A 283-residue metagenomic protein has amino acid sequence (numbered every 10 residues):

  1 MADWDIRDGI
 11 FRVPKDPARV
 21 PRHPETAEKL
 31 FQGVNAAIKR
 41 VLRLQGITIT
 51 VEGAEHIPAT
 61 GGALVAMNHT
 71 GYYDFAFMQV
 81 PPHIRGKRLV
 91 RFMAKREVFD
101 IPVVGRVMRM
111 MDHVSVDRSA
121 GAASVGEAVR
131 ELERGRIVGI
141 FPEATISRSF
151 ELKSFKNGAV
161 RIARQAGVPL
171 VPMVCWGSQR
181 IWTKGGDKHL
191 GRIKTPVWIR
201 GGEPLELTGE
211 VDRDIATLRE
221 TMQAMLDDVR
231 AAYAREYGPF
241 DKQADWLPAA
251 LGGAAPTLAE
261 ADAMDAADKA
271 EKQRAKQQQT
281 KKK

Functional and structural regions predicted by a protein language model:
A2-A18, R22-T26, L30, S124-K283: Non-catalytic C-terminal accessory region of glycerolipid acyltransferases and related lyso-lipid remodeling enzymes
L30-F31, A37-N68: Helix-to-loop junction immediately C-terminal to a conserved catalytic motif
I38, R109-S115, P142-I146: Short, basic, glycine/proline-bearing loop/turn elements
K39-L44, V107-M108, L190-I193: Short, conserved catalytic or adaptor-binding loops enriched in Gly and charged residues
Q45, A59-A120: Catalytic core of membrane glycerolipid acyltransferases/transacylases, capturing the structured, soluble-facing
I49-V51, H113, V197-I199: Generic structural signal for residues in well-ordered beta-strands
V51, I101, A122-V125: Structural motif corresponding to alpha-helix initiation and N-cap regions
